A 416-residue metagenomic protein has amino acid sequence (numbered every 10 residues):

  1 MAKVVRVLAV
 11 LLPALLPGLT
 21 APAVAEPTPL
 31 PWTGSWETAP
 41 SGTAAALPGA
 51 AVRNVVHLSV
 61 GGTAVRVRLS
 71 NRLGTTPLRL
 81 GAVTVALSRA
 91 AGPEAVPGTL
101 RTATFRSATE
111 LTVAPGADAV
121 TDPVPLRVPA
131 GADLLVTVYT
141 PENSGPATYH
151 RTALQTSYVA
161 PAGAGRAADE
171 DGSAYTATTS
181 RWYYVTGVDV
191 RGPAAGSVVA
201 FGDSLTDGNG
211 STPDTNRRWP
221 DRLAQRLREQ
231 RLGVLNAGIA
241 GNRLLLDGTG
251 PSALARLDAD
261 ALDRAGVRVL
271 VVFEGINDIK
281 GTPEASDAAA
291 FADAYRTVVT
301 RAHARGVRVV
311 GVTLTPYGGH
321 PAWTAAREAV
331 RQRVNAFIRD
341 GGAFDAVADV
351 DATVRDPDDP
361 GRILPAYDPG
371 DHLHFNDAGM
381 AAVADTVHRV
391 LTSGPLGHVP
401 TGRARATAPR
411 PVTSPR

Functional and structural regions predicted by a protein language model:
A2-V4, V10-F201, S211-P213, L396 (+2 more regions): N-terminal secretory targeting modules
W36, N54, P77, V85-A86 (+7 more regions): Conserved SGNH/GDSL esterase-like catalytic core that processes O-acyl groups on lipids and polysaccharides
F201-G202, V312: Short hydrophobic segments within beta-strands
R228, H303, R339: Anion (oxyanion) recognition and catalysis
K280, T315-G402, P415-R416: Catalytic His-Asp segment of secreted/periplasmic serine-dependent ester chemistry enzymes
Y295-H303: Surface-exposed amphipathic alpha-helices with a cationic face
